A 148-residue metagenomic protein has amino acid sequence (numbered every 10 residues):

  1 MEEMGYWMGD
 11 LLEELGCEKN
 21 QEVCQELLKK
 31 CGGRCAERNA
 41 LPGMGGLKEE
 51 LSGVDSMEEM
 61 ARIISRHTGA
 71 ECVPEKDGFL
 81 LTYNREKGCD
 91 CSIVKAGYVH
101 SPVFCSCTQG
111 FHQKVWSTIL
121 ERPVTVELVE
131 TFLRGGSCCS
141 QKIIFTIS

Functional and structural regions predicted by a protein language model:
M1-V103, V124-V126, G136, T146-S148: N-terminal accessory segment detector
P102-E121: Active-site helix/loop of acyl-thioester processing domains in fatty-acid/polyketide metabolism, spanning hotdog-fold
E130-K142: Beta-rich nucleic-acid/ligand-interaction surfaces
